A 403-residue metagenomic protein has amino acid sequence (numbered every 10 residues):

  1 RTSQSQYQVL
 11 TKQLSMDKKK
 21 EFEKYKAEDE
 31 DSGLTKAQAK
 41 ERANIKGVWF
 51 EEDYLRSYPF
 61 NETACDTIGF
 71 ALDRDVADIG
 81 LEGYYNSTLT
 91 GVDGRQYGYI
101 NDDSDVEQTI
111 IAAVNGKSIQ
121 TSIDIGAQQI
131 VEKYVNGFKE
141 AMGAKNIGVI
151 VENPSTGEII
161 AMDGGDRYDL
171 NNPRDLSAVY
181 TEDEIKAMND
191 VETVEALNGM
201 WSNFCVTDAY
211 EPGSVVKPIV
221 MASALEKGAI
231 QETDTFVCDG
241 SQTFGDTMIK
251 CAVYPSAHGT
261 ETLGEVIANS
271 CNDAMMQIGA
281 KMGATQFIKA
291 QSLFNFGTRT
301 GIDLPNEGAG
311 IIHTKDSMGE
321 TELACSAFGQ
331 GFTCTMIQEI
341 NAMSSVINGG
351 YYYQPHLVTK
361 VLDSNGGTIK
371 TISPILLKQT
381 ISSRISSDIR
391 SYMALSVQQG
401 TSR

Functional and structural regions predicted by a protein language model:
R1-G116, I340: Small/polar-residue-rich segments within soluble enzyme cores
Q6, K46, T63-D66, N115-I119 (+4 more regions): Envelope-exposed proteins and targeting segments
Q6-T11, G148-V149, I278-K281: Conserved short loop/turn motifs at secondary-structure junctions
Y7, S104-G148: Conserved, well-ordered alpha-helix/loop/beta-strand core segments that scaffold catalytic motifs
I45-W49, E140-P154: Short N-terminal helix-loop-first-beta-strand/juxtamembrane motif that initiates sensory/input modules
D73-I100, N146-R174, F287: Carboxylate/His-rich catalytic cores and anion/metal-binding grooves
T90-D93, E132, N136, S292 (+1 more regions): Amphipathic, well-packed alpha-helical segments that form the structural scaffold of globular domains
D103-Q108, I123, S155-V215, I219-R403: Beta-lactam-recognizing serine transpeptidase/beta-lactamase-like catalytic domain environment
